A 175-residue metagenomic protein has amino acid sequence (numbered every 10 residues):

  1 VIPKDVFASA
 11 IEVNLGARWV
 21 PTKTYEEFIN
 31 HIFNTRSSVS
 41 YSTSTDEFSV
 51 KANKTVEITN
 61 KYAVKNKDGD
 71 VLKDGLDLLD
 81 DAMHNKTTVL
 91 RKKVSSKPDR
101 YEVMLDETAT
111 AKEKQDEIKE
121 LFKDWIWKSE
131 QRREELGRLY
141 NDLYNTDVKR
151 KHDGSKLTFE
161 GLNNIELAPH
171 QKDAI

Functional and structural regions predicted by a protein language model:
V1-Y144: Charged, low-complexity intrinsically disordered regions
E134-I175: Conserved pre-motif I regulatory segment
